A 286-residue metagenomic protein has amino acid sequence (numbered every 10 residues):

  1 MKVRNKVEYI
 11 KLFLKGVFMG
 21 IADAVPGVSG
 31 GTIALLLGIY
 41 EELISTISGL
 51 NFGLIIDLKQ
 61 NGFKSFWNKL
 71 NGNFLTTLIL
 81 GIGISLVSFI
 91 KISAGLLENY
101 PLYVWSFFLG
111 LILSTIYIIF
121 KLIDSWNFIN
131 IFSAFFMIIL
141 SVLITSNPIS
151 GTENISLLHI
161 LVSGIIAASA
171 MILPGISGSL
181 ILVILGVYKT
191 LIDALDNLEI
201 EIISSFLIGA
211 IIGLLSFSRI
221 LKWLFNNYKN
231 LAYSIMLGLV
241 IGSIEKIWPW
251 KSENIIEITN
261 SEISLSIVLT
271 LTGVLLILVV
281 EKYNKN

Functional and structural regions predicted by a protein language model:
K2-A24, T32-N286: Multi-pass membrane proteins that catalyze or facilitate reactions on polyprenyl-/lipid-phosphate substrates and their
